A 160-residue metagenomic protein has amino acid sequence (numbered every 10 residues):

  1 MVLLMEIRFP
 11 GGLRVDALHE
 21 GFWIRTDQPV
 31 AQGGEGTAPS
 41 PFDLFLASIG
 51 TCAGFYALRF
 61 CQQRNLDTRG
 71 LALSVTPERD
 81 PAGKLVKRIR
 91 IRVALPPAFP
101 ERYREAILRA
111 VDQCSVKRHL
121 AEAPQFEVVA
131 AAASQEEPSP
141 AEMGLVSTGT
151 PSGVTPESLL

Functional and structural regions predicted by a protein language model:
M1-A47, F55-L160: Extended beta-strand/beta-hairpin segments
